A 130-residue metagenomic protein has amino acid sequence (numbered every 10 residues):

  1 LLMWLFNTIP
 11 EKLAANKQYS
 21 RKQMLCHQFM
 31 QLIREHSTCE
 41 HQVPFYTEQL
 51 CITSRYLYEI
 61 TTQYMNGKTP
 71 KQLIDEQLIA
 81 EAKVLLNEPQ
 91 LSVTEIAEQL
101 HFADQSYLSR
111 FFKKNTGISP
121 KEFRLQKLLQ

Functional and structural regions predicted by a protein language model:
F6-Q31, E35-Q49, Q63-P70, E76: Short, Lys/Arg-enriched, Trp-marked, Pro/Gly-tolerant hinge/linker segments that flank
F29-I33, T61, P70, L78-L85 (+2 more regions): Short hydrophobic clusters on alpha-helical segments that form packing/core surfaces in small helical domains
P44, R55, S92-E95, Q105-S106 (+1 more regions): Residues within helix-turn-helix
L50, L100-H101, F112: Core residues of bacterial helix-turn-helix
L57-Y58, Y107-L108, F112: Short hydrophobic/aromatic patch on the recognition helix
Y64-A103, L125-Q130: Terminal helix-turn-helix DNA-binding modules in bacterial transcription factors
R110-Q130: …primarily DNA-binding HTH/wHTH and HhH modules…
